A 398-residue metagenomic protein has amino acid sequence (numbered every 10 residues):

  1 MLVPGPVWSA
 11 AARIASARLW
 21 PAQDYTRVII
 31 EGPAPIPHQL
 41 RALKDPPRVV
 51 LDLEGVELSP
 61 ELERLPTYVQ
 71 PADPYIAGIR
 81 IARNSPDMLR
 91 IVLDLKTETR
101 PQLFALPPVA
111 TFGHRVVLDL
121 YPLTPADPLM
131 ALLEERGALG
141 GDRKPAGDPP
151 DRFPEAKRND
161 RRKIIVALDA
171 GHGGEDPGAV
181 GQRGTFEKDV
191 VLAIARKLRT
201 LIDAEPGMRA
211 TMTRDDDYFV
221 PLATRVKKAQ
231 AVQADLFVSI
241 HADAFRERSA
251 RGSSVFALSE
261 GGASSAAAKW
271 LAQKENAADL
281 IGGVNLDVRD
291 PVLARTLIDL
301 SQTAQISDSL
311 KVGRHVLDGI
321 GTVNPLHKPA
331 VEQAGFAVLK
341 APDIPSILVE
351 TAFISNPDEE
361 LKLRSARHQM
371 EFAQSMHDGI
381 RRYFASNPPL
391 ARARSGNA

Functional and structural regions predicted by a protein language model:
M1, W8-V166: Signal-peptide-cleaved, periplasmic/extracellular N-terminal interaction regions immediately downstream of the signal
W20, V56, K96-E98, L123 (+8 more regions): Structured segments of extracytoplasmic/periplasmic soluble domains in secreted or envelope-associated proteins
G32-A34, L53-G55, L95-T97, D119-P122 (+5 more regions): Flexible glycine-/small-residue-rich
Q39-L40, P60-E61, E175-A179, P357: Short, solvent-exposed loop/turn elements at domain surfaces
P66, G181-F186, K362-A366: Short glycine-enriched, charge-decorated loop/helix-capping segments at active-site entrances that position
R136-P291, Q302-R314, M370, Q374 (+1 more regions): Catalytic-core regions of hydrolytic enzymes
R246, L297-N397: Active-site-adjacent mobile loop/cap segments within catalytic or ligand-binding domains
